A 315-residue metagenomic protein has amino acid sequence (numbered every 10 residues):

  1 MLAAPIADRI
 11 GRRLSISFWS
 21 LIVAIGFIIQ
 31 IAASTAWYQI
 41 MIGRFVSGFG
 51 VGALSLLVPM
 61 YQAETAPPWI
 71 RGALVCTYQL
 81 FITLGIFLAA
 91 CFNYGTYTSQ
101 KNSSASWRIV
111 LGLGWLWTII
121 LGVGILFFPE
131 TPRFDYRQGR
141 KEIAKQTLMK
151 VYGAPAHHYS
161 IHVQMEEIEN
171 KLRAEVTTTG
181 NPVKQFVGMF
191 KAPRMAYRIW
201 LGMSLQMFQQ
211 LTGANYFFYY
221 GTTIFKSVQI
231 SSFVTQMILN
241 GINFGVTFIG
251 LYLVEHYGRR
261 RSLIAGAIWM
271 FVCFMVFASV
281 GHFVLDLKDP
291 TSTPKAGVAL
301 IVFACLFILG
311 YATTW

Functional and structural regions predicted by a protein language model:
M1-V151, R173-W315: Alpha-helical transmembrane bundle of multi-pass membrane proteins
K150-Q164, T177: Short intracellular "coupling" helices and adjacent cytoplasmic loop segments at the cytosolic face of multi-pass
